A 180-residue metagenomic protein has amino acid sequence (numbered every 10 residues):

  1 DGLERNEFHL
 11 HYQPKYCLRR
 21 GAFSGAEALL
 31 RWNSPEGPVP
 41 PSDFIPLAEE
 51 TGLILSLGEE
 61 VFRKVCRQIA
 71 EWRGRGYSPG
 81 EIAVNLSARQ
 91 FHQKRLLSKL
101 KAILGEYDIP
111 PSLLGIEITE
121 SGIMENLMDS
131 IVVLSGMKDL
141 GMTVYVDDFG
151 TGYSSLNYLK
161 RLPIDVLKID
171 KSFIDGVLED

Functional and structural regions predicted by a protein language model:
D1-I109, S121-G122, S135-G136, T151 (+1 more regions): Bacterial c-di-GMP phosphodiesterase EAL domain
D1-R5, F173-D180: Short intrinsically disordered, low-complexity coil segments enriched in acidic
G25, K101-V177: The catalytic core of metal-dependent phosphodiesterases that act on cyclic dinucleotides
